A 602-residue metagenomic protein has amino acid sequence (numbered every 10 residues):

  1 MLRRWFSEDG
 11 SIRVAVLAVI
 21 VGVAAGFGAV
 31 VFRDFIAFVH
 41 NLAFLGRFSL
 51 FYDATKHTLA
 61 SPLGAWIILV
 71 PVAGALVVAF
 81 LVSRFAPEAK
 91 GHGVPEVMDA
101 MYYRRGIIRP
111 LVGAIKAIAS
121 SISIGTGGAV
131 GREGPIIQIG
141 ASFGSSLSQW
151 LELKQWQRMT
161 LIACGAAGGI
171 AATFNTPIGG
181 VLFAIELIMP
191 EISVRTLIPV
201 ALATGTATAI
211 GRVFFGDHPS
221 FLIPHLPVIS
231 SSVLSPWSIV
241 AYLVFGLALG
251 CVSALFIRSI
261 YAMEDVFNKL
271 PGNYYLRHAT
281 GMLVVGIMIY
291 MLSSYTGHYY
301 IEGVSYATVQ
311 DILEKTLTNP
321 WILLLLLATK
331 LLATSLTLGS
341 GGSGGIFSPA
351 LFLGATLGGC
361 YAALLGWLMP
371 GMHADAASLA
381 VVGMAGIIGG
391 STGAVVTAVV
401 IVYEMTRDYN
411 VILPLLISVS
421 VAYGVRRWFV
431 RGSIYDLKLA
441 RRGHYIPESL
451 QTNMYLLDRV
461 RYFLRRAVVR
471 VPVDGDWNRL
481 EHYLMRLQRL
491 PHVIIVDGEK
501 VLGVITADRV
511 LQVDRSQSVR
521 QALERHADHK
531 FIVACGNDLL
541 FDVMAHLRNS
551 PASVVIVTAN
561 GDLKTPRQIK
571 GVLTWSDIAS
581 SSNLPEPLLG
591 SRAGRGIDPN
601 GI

Functional and structural regions predicted by a protein language model:
M1-L457, R461, R465-A467, V471-M485 (+4 more regions): Alpha-helical transmembrane segments and immediately membrane-proximal extracytoplasmic
P95, H218, Y445, I494 (+5 more regions): Compositionally biased, intrinsically disordered low-complexity regions
V471-R489, I495-D497, Q512-Q517, I532-G561 (+3 more regions): The conserved cystathionine-beta-synthase
L502-V510, K570-A579: Short hydrophobic beta-strand motif reused across regulatory alpha/beta modules
V519-E524: PAS and related sensory helical modules
H529: A conserved mid-domain beta-alpha-beta active-site/ligand-binding segment of alpha/beta enzyme cores
